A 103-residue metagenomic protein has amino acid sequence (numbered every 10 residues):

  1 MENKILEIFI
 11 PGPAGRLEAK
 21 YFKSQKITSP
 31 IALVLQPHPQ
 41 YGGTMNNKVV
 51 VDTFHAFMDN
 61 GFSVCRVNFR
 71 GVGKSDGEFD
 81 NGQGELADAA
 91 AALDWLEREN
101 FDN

Functional and structural regions predicted by a protein language model:
M1-I8: A domain-start/cap signature at the N-terminus of enzymes
P11-P13: Short strand-coil-strand connectors
R16-F101: Serine-hydrolase catalytic machinery in alpha/beta-hydrolase-like enzymes
